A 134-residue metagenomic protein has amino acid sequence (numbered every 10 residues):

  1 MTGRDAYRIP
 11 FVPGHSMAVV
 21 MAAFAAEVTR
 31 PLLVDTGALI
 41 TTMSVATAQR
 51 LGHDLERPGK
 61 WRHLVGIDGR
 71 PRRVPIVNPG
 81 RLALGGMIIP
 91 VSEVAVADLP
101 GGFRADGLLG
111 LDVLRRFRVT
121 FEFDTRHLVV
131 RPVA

Functional and structural regions predicted by a protein language model:
M1-A134: Pepsin/retropepsin-fold aspartyl endopeptidases
